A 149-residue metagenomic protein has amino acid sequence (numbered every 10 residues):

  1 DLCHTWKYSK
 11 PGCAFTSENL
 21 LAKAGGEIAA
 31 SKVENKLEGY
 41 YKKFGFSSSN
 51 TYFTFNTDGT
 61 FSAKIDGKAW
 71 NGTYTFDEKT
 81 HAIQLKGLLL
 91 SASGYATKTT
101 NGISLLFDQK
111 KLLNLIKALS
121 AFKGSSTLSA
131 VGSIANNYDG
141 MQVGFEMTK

Functional and structural regions predicted by a protein language model:
D1-D58, S62-K64, K68-W70, E78-K149: Lipid interaction determinants
